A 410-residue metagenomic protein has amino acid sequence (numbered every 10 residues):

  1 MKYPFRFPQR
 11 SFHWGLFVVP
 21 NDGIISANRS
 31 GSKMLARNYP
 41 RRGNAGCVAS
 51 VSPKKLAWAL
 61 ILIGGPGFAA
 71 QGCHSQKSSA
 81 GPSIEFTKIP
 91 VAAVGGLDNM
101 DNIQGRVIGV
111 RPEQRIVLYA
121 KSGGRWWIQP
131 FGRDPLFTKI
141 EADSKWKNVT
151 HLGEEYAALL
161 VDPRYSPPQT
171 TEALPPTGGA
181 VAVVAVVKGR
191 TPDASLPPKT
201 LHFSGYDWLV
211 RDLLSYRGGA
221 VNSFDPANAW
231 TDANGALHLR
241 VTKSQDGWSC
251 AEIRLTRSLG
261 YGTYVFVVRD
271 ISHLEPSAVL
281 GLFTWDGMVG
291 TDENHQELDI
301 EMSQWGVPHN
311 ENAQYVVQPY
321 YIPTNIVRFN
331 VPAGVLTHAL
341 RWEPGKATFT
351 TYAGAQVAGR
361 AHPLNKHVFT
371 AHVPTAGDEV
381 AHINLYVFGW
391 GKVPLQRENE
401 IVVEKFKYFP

Functional and structural regions predicted by a protein language model:
K77-P192: Ser/Thr-rich low-complexity repeats and stalk/linker segments
G95-L97, R254-T263, V327-G334: Extracellular/lumenal carbohydrate-interaction signature centered on repeated Trp-anchored short motifs
F131-G132, L136-I140, N330-V331, A347-E404 (+1 more regions): Aromatic sugar-binding interfaces of carbohydrate-active proteins
A229-D246: Short carbohydrate-recognition loop motifs
K243-H309: Secretory/extracellular carbohydrate-interaction modules and structurally similar beta-sandwich "look-alikes"
F266, G334-W342, A347-T351: Short tryptophan-centered beta-strand motifs in secreted/extracellular beta-sheet-rich domains of glycan-recognition
G287-T337, K346, N384-W390: Glycine-aromatic-enriched beta-strand/loop faces of beta-sandwich-type recognition domains, especially lectin-like
